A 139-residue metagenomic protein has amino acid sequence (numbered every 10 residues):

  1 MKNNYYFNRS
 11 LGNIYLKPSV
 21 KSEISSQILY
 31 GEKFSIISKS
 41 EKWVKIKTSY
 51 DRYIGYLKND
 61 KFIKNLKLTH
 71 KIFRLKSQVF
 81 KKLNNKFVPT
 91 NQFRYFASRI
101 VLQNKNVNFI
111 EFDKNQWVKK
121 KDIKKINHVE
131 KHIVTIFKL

Functional and structural regions predicted by a protein language model:
M1-P18, Q27-Y30, I37-S40, K47-S49 (+4 more regions): SH3-family beta-barrel domains
E32, A97-S98: Structural motif
F137-L139: Active-site nucleophile-His-acid catalytic modules used for acyl/amide transfer and hydrolysis across diverse enzymes
